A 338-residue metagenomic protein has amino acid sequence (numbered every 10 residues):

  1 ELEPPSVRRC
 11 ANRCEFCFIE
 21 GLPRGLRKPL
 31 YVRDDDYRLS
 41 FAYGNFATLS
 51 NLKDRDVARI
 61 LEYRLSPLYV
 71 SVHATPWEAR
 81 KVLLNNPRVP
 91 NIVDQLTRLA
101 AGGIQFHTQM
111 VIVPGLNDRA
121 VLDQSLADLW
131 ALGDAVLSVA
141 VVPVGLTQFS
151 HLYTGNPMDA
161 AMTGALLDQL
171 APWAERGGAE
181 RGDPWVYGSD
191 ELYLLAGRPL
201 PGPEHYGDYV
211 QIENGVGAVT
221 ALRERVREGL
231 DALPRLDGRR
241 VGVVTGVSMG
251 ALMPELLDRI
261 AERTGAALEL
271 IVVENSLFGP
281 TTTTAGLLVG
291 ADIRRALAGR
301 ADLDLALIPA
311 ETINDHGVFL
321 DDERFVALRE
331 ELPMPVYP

Functional and structural regions predicted by a protein language model:
E1-A135, P143-W173: Conserved Radical SAM active-site core
W130-L132, S138-A140, G145-P338: Auxiliary Fe-S-binding modules of radical SAM enzymes
